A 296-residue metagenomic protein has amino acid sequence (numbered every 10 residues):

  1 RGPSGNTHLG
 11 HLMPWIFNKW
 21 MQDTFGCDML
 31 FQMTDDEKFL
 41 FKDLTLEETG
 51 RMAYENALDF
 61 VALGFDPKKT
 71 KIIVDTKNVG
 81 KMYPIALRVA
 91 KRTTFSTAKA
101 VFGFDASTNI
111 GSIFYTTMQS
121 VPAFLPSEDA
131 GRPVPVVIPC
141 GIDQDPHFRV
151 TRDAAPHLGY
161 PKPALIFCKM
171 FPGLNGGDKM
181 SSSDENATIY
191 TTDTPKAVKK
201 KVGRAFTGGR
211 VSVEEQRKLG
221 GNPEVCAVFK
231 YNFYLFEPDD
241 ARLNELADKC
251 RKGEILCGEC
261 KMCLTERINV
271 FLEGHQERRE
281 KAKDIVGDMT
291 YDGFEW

Functional and structural regions predicted by a protein language model:
P3-F124, Q276-E280: N-terminal Rossmann-like or analogous alpha/beta NTP/dinucleotide-binding catalytic cores that position adenine
P3-S4, K81-P84, T94-Q276, E295-W296: Active-site cores that bind ATP or allylic diphosphates and position pyrophosphate for catalysis
K283: C-terminal helix-coil-helix/basic helical segment that borders enzyme active sites and/or dimer interfaces and provides
G287-W296: Short, amphipathic C-terminal "tail helix"
